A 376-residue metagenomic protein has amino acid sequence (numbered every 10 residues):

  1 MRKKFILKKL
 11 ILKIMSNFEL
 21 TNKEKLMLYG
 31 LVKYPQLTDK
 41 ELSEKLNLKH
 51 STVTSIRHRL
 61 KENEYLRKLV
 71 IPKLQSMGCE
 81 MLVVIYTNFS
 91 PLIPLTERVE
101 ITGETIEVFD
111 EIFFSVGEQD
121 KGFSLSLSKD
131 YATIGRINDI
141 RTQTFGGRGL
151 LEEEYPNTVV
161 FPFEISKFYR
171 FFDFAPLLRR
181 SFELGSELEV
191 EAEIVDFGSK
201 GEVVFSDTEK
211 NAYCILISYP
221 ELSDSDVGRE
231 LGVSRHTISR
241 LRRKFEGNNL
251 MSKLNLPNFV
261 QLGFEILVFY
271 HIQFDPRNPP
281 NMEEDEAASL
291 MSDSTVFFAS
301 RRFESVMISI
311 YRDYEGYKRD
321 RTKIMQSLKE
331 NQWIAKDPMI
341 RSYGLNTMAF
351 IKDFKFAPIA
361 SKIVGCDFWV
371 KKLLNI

Functional and structural regions predicted by a protein language model:
R2-I376: A compositional/biophysical signature of low hydrophobicity enriched in polar/charged and small residues
